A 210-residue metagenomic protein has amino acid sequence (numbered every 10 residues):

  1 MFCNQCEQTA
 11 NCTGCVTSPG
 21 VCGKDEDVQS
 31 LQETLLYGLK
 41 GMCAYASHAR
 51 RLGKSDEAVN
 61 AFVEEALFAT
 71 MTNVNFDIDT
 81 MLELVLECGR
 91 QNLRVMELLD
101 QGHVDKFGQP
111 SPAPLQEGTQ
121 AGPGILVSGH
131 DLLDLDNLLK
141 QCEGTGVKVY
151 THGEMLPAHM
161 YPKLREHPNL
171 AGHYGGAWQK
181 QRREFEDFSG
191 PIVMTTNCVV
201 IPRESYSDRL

Functional and structural regions predicted by a protein language model:
M1-L210: Metallocofactor- and cofactor-centric catalytic cores in central/energy metabolism, strongly enriched
